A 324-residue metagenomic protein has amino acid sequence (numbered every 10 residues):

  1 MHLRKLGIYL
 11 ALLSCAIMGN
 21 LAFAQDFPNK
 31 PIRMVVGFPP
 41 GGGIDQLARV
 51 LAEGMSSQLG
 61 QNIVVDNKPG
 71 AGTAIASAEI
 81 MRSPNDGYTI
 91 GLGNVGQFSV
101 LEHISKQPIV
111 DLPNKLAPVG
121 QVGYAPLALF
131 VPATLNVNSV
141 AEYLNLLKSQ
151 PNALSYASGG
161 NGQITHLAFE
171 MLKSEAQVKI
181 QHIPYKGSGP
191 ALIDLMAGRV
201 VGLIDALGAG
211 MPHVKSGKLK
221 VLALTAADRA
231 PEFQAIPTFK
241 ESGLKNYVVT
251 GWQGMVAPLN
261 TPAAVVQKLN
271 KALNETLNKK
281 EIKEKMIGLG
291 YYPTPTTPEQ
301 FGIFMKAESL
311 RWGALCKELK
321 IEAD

Functional and structural regions predicted by a protein language model:
M1-L10: Bacterial N-terminal signal peptides that target proteins for export
M18-A24: Sec/Tat signal peptide C-region and signal peptidase I cleavage site
A24-N114, N161, Q177-A206, H213 (+3 more regions): N-terminal (or domain-start) structured segment
N29-P31, E175, K215, E241 (+1 more regions): An extracytoplasmic/periplasmic, membrane-proximal ligand-sensing/linker region
R82-Y88, V95, H103-P190, F239 (+1 more regions): Hinge/capping helix and adjacent helix->loop/strand transition within the periplasmic-binding protein
Y124, G210-N278, A307-L310: C-terminal lobe and pocket-closing loops of periplasmic/extracytoplasmic Venus-flytrap solute-binding proteins
